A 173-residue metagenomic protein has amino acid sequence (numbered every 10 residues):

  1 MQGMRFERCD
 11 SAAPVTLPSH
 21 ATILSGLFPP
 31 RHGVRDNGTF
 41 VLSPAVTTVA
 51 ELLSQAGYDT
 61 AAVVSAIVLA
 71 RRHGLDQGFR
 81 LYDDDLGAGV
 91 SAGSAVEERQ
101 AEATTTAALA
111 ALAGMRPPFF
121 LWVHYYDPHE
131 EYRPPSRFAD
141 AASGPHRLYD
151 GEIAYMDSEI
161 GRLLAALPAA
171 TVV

Functional and structural regions predicted by a protein language model:
M1-V173: Catalytic domains that recognize anionic headgroups
